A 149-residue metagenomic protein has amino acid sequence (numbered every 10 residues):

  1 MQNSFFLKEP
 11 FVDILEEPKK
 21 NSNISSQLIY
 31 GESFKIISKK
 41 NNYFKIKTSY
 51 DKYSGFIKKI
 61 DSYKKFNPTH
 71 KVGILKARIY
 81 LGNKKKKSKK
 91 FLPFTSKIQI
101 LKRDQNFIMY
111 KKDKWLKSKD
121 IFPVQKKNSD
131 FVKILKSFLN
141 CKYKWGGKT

Functional and structural regions predicted by a protein language model:
M1-P18, Q27-Y30, I37-K40, K47-Y50 (+4 more regions): SH3-family beta-barrel domains
E9, L116, F138: Residue-level signal for pocket-adjacent positions within structured domains
V12, S54, C141-Y143: Flexible, active-site-adjacent loop/turn segments at secondary-structure boundaries
S22, D51-S54, K114-K117: Short, surface-exposed beta-strand-loop junctions and turns on beta-sheet-rich folds
T95-S96, K117, S129-D130, K136: Glycine- and small hydrophobic-enriched segments that form the cores of compact globular domains
V132-T149: Catalytic cores of peptidoglycan-degrading enzymes
